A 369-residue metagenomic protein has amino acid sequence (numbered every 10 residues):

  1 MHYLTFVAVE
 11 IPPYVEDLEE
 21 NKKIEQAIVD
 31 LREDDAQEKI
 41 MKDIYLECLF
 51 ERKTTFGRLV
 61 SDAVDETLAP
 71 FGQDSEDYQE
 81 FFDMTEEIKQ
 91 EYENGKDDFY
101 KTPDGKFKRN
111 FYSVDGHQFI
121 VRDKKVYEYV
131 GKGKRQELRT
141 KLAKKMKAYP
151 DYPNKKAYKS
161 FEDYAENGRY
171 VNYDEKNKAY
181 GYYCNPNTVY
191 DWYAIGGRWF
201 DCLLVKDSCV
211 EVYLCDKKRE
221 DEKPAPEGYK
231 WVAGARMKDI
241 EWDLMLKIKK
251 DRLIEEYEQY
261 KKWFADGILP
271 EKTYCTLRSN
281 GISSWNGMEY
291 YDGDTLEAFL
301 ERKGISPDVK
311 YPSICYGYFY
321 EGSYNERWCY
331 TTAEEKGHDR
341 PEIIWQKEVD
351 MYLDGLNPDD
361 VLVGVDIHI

Functional and structural regions predicted by a protein language model:
H2-M351, G355: Acidic (Asp/Glu-rich) sequence patches and key acidic residues that form negatively charged surfaces used
D359-I369: C-terminal or internal capping secondary-structure element at the end of a domain, subdomain, or sheet
